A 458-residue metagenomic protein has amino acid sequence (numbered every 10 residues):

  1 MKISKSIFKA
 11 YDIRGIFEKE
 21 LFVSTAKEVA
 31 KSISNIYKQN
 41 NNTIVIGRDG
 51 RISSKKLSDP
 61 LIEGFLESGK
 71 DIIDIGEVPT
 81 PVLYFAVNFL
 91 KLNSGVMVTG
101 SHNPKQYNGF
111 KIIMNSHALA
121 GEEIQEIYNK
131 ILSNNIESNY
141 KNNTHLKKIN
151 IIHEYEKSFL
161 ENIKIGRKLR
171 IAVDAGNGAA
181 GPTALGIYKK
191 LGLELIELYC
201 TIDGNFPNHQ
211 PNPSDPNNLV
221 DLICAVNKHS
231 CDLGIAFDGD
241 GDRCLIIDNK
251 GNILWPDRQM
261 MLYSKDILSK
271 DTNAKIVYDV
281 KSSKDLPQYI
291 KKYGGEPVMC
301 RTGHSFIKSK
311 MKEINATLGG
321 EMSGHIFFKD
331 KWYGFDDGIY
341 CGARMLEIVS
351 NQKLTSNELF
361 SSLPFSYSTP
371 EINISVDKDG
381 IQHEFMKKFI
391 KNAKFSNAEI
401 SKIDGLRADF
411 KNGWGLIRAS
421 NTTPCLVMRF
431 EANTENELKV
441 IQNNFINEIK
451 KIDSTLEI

Functional and structural regions predicted by a protein language model:
M1-E63, E67-G69, S94, K148-L169: An N-terminal, well-structured beta->alpha segment
K31, N35, N42-Y107, I187-I247: N-terminal small/polar loop signature for handling phosphorylated ligands or for N-terminal nucleophile
I72-P81, I253-P256, Y278-D279, C300-R301: Active-site nucleophile and cofactor-binding loops and adjacent substrate-binding regions of central metabolic enzymes
L92-S101, K105, V226-D248, I253 (+2 more regions): Glycine-rich phosphate-binding loop
K105-Q106, I112-G121, N129, R167 (+1 more regions): Replace "Mg2+/Mn2+-dependent" with "divalent metal-dependent
N108-H229: Gly/Ser/Thr-enriched, mixed-charge loops and adjacent short helices that form phosphate/oxyanion-binding elements
S269-R429, T434-I458: Phosphate-binding and adjacent anionic-ligand microenvironments
